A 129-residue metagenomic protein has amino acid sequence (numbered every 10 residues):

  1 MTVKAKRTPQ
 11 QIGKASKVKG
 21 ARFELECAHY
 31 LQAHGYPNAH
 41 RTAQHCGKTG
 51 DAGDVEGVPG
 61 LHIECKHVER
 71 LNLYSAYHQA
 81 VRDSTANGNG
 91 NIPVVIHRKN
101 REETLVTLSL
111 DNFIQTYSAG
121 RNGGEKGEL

Functional and structural regions predicted by a protein language model:
M1-L129: Catalytic phosphate/metal-binding cores of nucleic-acid and nucleotide-processing enzymes, i.e., regions that mediate
